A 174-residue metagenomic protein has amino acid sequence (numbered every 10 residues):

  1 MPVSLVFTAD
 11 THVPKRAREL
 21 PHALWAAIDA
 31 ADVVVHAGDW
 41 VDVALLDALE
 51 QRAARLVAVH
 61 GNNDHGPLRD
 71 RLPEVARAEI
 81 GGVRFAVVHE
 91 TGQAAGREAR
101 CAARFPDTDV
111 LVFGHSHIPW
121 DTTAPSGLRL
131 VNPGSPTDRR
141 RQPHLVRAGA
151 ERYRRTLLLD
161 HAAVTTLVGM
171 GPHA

Functional and structural regions predicted by a protein language model:
M1-A54, D64-P73, H144, G169-A174: N-terminal active-site segment of His-dependent metallophosphoesterases
M1-V6, R77-A86, A124-L130, A150-R155: Beta-strand-turn-beta hairpins that frame and shape the catalytic cleft of phosphate-ester-processing enzymes
A9-V13, D39-W40, G61-D64, E90-G92 (+2 more regions): Active-site metal-binding loops of divalent metal-dependent hydrolases
T11, R16-W25, V87-F105: Pre-active-site segment of Zn-dependent metallo-hydrolases
W25, A48, V75-R77, A102-A103 (+1 more regions): Short secondary-structure boundary/capping segments
A44-L49, G66-R69, A86, A94-R97 (+2 more regions): Short acidic/glycine-rich loop or secondary-structure boundary segments that cap or lie
R55-G96, D107: Helix-adjacent hinge/juxtasegments
R55-V57, T91-L159, V164-M170: Conserved beta-sheet core of the metallophosphoesterase superfamily
